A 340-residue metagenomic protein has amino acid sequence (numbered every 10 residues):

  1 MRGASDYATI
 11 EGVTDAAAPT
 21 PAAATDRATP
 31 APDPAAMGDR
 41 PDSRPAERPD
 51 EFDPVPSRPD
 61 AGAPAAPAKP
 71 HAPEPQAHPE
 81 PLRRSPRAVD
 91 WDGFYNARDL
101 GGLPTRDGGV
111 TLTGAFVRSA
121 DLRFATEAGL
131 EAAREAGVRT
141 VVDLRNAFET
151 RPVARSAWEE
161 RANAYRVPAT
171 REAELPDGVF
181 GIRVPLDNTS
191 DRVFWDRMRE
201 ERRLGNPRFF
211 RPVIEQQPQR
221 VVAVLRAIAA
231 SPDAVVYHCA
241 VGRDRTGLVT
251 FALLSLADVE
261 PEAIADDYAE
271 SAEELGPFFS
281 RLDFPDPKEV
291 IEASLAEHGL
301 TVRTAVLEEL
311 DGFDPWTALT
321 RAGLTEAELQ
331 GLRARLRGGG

Functional and structural regions predicted by a protein language model:
R2-V236, V249-G340: Cys-dependent protein tyrosine phosphatase-like superfamily
V241, R245-T246: Ser/Thr-glycine-rich phosphate-binding loops at phosphate-binding pockets of nucleotides, nucleotide cofactors
